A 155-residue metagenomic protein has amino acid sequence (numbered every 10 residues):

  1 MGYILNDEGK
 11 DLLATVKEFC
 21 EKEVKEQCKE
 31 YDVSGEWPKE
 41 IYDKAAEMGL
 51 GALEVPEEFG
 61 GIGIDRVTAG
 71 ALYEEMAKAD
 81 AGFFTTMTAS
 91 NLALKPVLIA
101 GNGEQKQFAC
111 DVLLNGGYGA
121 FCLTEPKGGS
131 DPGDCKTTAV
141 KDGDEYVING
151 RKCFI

Functional and structural regions predicted by a protein language model:
M1-D11, A139: Intrinsic disorder at enzyme termini
E8-K22: A non-catalytic, amphipathic alpha-helix used as a structural packing/dimerization or gating element in enzyme scaffolds
E23-I155: Glycine-rich flavin
